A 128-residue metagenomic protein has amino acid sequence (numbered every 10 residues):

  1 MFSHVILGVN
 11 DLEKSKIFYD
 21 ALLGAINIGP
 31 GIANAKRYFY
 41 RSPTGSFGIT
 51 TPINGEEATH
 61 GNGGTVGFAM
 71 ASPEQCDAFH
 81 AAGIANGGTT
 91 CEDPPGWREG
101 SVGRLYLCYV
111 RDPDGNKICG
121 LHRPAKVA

Functional and structural regions predicted by a protein language model:
M1-K16, V66, P124-A128: N-terminal beta-strand motif that seeds the catalytic metal site of vicinal oxygen chelate
L7-F47: Core segments of cupin and vicinal oxygen chelate
N10-K14, F68-D114: Vicinal oxygen chelate
N27-I32, W97-R98, L121-K126: Conserved catalytic-core motifs of GNAT/GCN5-like acyltransferases
Y40, G100-S101, V127: Generic structural signal for helix capping and beta-alpha/helix-loop junctions
Y40-T44, V110-P113, R123: Active-site beta-strand termini and strand-to-loop segments that position acidic
R41-A85: Long, continuous compositionally biased terminal/linker segments
